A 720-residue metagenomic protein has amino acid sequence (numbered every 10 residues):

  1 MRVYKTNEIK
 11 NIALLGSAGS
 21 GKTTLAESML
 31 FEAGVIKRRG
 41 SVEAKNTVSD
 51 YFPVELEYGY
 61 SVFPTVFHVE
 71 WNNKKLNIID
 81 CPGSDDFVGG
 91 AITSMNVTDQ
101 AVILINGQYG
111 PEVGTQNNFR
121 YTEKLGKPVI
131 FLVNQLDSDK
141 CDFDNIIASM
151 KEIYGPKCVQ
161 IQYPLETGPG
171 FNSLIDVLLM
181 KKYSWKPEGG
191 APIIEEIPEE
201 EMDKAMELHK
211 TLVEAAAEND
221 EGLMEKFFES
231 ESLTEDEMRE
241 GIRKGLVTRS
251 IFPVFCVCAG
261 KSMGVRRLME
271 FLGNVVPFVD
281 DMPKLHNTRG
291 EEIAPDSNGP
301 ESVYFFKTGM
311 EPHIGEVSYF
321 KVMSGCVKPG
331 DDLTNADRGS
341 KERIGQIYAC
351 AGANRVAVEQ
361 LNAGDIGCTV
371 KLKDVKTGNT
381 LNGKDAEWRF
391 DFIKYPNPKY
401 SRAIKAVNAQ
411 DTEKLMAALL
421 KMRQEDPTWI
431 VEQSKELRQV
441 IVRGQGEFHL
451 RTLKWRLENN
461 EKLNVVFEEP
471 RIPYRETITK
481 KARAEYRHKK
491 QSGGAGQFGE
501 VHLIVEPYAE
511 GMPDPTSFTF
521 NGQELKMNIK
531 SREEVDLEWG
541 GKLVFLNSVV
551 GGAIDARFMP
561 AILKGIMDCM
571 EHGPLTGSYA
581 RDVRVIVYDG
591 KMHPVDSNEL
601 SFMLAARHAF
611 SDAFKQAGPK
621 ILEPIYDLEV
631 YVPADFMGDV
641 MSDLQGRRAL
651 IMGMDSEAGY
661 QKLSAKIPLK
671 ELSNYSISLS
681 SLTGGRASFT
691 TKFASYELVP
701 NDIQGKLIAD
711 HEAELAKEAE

Functional and structural regions predicted by a protein language model:
M1-E720: Structural and coupling elements of P-loop NTPases
